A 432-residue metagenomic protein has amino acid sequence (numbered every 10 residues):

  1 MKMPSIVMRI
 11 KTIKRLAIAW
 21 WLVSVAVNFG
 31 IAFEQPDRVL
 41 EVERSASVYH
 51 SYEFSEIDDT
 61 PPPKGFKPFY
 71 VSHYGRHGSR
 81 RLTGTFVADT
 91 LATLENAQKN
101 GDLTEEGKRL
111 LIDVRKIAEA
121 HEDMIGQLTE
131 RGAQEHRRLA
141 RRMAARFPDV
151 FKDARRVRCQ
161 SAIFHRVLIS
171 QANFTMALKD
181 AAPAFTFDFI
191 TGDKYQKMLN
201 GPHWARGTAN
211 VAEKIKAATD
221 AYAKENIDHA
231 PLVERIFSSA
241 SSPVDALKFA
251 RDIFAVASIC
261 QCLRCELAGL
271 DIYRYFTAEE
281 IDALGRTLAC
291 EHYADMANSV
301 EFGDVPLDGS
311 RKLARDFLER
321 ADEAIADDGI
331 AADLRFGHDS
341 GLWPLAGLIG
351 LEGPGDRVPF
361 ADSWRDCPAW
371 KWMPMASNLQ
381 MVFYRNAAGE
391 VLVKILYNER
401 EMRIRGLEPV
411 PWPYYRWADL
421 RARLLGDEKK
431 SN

Functional and structural regions predicted by a protein language model:
I6-I18: Bacterial N-terminal signal peptides that target proteins for export
I13-K14, V27, R76: Residue-level micro-sites within transmembrane alpha helices that shape and flank functional polar/acidic positions
A17-N28: Bacterial N-terminal signal peptides
F33-R158, A162-D333, G337-N432: Signature for phosphate-centric chemistry
